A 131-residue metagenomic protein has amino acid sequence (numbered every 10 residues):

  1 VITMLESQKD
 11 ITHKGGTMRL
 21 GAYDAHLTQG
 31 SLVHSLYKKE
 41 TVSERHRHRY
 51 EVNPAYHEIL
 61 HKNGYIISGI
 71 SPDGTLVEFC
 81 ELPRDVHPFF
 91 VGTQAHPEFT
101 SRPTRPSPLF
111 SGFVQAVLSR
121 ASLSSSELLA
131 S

Functional and structural regions predicted by a protein language model:
V1-S131: Amide-donor transfer/coupling interface in amidating biosynthetic enzymes
